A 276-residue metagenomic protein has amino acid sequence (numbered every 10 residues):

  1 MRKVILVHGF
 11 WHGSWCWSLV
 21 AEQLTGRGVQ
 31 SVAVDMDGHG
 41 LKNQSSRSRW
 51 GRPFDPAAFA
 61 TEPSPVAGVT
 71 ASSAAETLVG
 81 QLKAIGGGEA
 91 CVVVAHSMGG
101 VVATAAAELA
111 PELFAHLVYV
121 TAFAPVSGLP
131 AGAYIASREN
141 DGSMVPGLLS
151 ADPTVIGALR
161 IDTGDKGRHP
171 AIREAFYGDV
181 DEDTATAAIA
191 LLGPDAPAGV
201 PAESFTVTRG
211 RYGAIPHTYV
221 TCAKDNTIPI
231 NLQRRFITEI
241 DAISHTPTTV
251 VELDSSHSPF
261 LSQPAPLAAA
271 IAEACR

Functional and structural regions predicted by a protein language model:
V4-S45: Short, surface-exposed "cap/lid" segments of acyl-processing enzymes
G9-H12, H96-M98, F123: Active-site glycine-rich loops that stabilize anionic/oxyanionic intermediates across multiple enzyme folds
D35, C91-V92, A115-V118: Residue in the alpha/beta-hydrolase core beta-strand immediately N-terminal to the catalytic nucleophile
M36-C91, E108-L109, Y134-A136: Active-site loop/oxyanion-hole signature of alpha/beta-hydrolase fold enzymes
G100-E112, T121: Short glycine-enriched nucleophile-adjacent loop and the immediately C-terminal alpha-helix near the catalytic center
F114, V118-R160, V200: Flexible "cap/lid" loop of the alpha/beta hydrolase fold
G193-D254, P259: Conserved serine/cysteine hydrolase catalytic core
F260-C275: Post-His helix in hydrolase/transferase enzymes
